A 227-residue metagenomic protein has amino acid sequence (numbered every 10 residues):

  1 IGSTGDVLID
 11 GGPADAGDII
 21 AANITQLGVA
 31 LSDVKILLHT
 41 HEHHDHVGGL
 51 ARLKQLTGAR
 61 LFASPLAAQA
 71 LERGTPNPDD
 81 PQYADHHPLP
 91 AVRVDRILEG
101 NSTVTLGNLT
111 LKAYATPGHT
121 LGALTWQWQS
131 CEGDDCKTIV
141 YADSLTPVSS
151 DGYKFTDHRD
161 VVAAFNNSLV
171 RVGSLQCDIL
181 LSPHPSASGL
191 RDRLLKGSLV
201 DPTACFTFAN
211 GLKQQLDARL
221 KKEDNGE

Functional and structural regions predicted by a protein language model:
I1, G100-K137: Core dinuclear metal-dependent hydrolase active-site scaffold
I1-L27, L31, T125-P147: Conserved beta-strand hairpin/beta-sheet module of binuclear metal-dependent hydrolase folds, prominently
I9-D15, R73-A84, S149-D160: Acidic/histidine-rich helix-loop elements that form or flank divalent-metal/phosphate-binding sites at the catalytic
I9-G11, V34-E42, F62-S64, A115-G118 (+2 more regions): Active-site neighborhood of phospho(di)ester-bond hydrolases with catalytic His/Asp-centered motifs
D15-A16, Q26-T103, C131, V200 (+2 more regions): Active-site HxH/HxHxD metal-binding segment of metal-dependent hydrolases
A16, E42-G48, A68-L71, L121-L124 (+2 more regions): Active-site environment of divalent metal-dependent phosphoester hydrolases
A67, R73-P76, H87-P117, A163-F165 (+4 more regions): Flexible, acidic/histidine-containing loops and adjacent segments that form or flank the divalent-metal
G133-D135, L145-E227: Accessory terminal helices/loops
